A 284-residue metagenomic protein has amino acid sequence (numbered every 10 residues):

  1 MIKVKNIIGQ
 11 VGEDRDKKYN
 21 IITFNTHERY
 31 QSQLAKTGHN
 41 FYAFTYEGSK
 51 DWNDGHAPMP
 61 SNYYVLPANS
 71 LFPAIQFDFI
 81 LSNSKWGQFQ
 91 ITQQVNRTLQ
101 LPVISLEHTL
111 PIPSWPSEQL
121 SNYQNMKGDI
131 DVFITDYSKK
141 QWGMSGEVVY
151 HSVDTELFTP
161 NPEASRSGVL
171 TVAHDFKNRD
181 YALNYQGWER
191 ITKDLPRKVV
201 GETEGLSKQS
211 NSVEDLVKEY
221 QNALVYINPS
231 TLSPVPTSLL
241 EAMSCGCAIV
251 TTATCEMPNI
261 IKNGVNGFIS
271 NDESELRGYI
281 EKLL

Functional and structural regions predicted by a protein language model:
H27-Y30, H39-G128, F133: Extended catalytic core of nucleotide-activated donor transferases of GT-like folds
K127-P160, A164-H174: Donor nucleotide-sugar binding/catalytic pocket of nucleotide-sugar-dependent glycosyltransferases
D154-V213: Conserved catalytic-core segment of nucleotide-activated headgroup transferases in glycan assembly
V217, L239-S244, P258-N259, V265: Short alpha-helical segment that forms part of, or immediately flanks, the ligand-binding pocket in carbohydrate-active
L224, G246: A short alpha->beta transition loop at the rim of the catalytic pocket in nucleotide-sugar-dependent
T231: Aromatic "clamp/platform" in nucleotide-sugar-dependent glycosyltransferases that forms part of the donor/acceptor
A248-T251: Short hydrophobic beta-strand element within catalytic cores of glycosyltransferases and related nucleotide-activated
N263-S274, E281-L284: Conserved acidic donor-binding segment of nucleotide-sugar-dependent glycosyltransferases
